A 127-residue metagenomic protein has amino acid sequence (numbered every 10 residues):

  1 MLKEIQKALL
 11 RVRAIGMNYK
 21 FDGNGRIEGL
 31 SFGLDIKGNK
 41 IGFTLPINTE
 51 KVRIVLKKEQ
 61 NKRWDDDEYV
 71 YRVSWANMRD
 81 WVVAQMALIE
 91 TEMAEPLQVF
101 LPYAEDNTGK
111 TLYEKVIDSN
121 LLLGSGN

Functional and structural regions predicted by a protein language model:
M1-T49: Compact, well-ordered interaction domains used in eukaryotic information-processing assemblies
E50-N127: Intrinsically disordered, low-complexity regulatory regions enriched in serine/threonine/proline and acidic residues
